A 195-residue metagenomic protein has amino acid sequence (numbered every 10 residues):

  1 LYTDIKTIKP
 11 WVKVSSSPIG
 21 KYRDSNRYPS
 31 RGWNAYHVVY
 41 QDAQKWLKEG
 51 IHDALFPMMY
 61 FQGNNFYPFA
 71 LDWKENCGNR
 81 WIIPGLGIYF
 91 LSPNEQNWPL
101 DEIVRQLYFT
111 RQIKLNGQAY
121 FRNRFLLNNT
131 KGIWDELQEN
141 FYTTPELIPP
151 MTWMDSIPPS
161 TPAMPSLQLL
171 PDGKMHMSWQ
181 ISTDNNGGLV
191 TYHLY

Functional and structural regions predicted by a protein language model:
L1-Y36, W81-L91: Aromatic-lined carbohydrate-recognition surfaces of secreted/lumenal glycan-active proteins
W33-N34, M59-N64, D184: Short, contiguous acidic/charged loop-to-helix segments that flank catalytic cores in large enzymes
Y36-D42: Acidic, His- and aromatic-enriched active-site or binding-groove loops in soluble protein domains that engage sugars
A43-N65, R80-D155: Substrate-binding cleft of secreted/luminal carbohydrate-active enzymes
N64-W73: Active-site-adjacent beta->alpha loops and helix N-cap segments on the catalytic face of soluble alpha/beta enzymes
G132-G188: Pro/Thr/Ser/Gly-rich low-complexity, intrinsically disordered linker/stalk tracts
T191-Y195: Beta-strand signatures of extracellular beta-sandwich domains
